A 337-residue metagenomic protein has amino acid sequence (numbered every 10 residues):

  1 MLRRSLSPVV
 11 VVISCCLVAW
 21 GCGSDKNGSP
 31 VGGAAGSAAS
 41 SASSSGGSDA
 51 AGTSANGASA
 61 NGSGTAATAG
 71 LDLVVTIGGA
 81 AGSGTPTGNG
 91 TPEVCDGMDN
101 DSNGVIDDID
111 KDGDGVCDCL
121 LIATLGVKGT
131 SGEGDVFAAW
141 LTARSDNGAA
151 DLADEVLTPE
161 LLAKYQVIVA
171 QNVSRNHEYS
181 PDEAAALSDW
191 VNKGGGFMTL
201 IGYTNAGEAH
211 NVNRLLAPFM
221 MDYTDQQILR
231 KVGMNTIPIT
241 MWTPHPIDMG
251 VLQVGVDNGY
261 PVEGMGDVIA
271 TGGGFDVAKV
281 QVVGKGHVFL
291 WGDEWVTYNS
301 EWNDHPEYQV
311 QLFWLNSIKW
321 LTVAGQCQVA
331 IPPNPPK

Functional and structural regions predicted by a protein language model:
M1-W20: Sec-dependent bacterial lipoprotein signal peptides
A19-T91: Ser/Thr-rich, Pro/Gly/Ala-heavy low-complexity intrinsically disordered linkers and tails of secreted extracellular
S29, L120-D135, A139, A143 (+5 more regions): Extracellular ligand-binding/catalytic regions of CAZymes and related secreted enzymes and adhesion modules
G84-C119: Extracellular calcium-associated, cysteine-rich motifs in secreted modular proteins
L121-R214, P218: Helical hinge/lid and interdomain linker segments adjacent to catalytic or ligand-binding clefts that mediate domain
E133-G134, G202-V283, I331, P335-P336: An acidic, glycine-rich "communication" segment
G148-D151, V268, V288-L290: Conserved beta-strand scaffold positions in the cores of enzyme catalytic domains, especially in NTP/NDP-utilizing
